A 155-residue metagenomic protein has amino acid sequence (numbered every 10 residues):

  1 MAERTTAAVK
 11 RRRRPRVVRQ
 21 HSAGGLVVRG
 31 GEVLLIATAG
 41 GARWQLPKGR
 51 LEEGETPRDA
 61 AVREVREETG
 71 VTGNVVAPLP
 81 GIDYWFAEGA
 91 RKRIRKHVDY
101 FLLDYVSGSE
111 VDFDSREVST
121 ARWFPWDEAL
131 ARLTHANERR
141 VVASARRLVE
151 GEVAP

Functional and structural regions predicted by a protein language model:
A2-L46: N-terminal strand-loop-strand
H21-A23, G31, K96-D99, S119: Change "...and in nucleic-acid phosphodiester-cleaving endonucleases..." to "...and in nucleic-acid processing enzymes
L26, L35, Y100-L102, W123: Conserved hydrophobic/aromatic beta-strand scaffold that supports enzyme active sites
V28-N74: Conserved Nudix-box catalytic region and its N-terminal flanking loop in Nudix hydrolases and closely related
Q45, R95, W123: Short aromatic/basic micro-patch
G70-S109: Active-site segment of metal-dependent pyrophosphate-handling enzymes, primarily the Nudix hydrolase catalytic core
Y100, V111-A143: NUDIX/MutT-family hydrolases
R146-P155: Short, charged, intrinsically disordered terminal tails
